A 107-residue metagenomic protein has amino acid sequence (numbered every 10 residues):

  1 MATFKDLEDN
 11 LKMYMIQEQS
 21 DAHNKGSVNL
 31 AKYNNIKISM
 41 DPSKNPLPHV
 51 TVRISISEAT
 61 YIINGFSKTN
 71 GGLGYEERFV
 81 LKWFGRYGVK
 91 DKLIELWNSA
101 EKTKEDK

Functional and structural regions predicted by a protein language model:
M1-K107: Metal-centered catalytic cores of metalloenzymes
